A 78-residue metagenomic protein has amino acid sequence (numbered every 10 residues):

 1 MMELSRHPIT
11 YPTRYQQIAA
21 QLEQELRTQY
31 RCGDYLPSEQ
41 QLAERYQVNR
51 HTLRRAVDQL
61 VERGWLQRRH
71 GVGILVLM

Functional and structural regions predicted by a protein language model:
M1-R50, R55-D58, E62-Q67: Extreme N-terminal segment that seeds HTH/winged-HTH DNA-binding domains in transcriptional regulators
V72-M78: Minor-groove-contacting beta-hairpin "wing" of winged helix-turn-helix DNA-binding domains
